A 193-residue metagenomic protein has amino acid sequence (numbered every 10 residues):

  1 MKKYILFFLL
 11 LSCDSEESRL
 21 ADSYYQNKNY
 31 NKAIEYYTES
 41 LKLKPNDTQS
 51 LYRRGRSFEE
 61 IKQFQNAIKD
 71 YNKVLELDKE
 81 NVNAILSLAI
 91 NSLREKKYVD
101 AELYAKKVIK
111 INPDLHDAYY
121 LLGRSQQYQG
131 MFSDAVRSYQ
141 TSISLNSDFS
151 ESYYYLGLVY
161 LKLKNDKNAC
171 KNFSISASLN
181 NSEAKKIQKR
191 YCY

Functional and structural regions predicted by a protein language model:
D14-E17, T48-Q49, V82-N83, H116-D117 (+2 more regions): Helix-start (N-cap) detector for alpha-helical repeat units in TPR-like alpha-solenoids, especially tetratricopeptide
R19, R53, E60, S87 (+3 more regions): Canonical tetratricopeptide repeat
Y25-Q26, Y52, F58-E59, L93 (+3 more regions): Position-specific recognition of the canonical hydrophobic site in helix A of tetratricopeptide repeat
S40, K73-V74, K107-V108, T141-S142 (+1 more regions): Canonical positions in the second alpha-helix
L158, K162-Y193: Terminal, low-structured helical/coil segments at or just beyond the last alpha-helical repeat
